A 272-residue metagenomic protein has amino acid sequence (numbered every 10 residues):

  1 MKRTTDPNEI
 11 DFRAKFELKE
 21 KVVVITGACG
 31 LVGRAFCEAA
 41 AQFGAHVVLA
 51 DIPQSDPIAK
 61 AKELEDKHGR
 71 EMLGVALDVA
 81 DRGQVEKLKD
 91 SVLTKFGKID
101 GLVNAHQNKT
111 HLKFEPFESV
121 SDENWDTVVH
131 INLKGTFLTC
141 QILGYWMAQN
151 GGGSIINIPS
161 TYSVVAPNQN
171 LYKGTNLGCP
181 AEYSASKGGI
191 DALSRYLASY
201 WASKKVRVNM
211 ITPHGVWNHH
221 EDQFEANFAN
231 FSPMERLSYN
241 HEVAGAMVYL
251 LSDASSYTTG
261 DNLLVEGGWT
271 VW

Functional and structural regions predicted by a protein language model:
K2-E17, F114, V248, T259-W272: Short C-terminal tail/terminal secondary-structure segment of NAD(P)H-dependent dehydrogenase/reductase domains
K15-V48, L197: Canonical Rossmann dinucleotide-binding motif of NAD(H)/NADP(H)-dependent dehydrogenases/reductases, specifically
D90, I131-Q149, Y162-A166, A198-S199 (+2 more regions): Amphipathic alpha-helical dimer-interface segment in Rossmann-like NAD(P)H-dependent oxidoreductases
D100, E118-L138, G152, I156 (+3 more regions): Catalytic Tyr-X3-Lys loop
N108-K109, I156-G189, S194-S203, G215: Catalytic loop of short-chain dehydrogenase/reductase
K113-F117, S121-D126, Q169, F228: Substrate-binding pocket helix/loop in short-chain dehydrogenase/reductase
A202, R207, T258-G260: Short, small/polar-rich loop/turn modules that mediate ligand/substrate recognition or access, typified
S232-V243, A254: A conserved structural motif in NAD(P)-dependent oxidoreductases
